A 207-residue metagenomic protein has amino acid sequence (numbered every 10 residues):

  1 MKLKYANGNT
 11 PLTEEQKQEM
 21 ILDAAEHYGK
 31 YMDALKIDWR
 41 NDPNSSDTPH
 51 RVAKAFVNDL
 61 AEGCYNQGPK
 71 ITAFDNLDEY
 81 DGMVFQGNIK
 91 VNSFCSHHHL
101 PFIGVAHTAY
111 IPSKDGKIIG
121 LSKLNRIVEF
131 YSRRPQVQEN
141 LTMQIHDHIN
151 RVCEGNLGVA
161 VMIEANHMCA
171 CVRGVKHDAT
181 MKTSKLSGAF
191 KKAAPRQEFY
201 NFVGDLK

Functional and structural regions predicted by a protein language model:
M1-K207: A domain-level signal for the structural core that forms small-molecule/cofactor-binding pockets and catalytic centers
